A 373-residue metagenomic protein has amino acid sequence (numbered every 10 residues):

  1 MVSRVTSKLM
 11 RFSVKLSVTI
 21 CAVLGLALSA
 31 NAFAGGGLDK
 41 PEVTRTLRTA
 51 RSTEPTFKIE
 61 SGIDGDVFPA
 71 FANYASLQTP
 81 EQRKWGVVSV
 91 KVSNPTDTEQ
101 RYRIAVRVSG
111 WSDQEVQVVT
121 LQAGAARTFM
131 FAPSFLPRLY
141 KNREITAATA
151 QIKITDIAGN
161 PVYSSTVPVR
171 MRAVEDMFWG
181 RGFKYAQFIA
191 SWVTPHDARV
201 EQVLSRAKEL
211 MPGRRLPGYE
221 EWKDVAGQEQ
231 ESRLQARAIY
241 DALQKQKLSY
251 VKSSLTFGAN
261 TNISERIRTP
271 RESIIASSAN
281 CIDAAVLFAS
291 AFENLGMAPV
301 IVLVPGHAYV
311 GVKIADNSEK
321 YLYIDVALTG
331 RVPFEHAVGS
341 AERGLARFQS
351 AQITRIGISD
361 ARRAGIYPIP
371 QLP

Functional and structural regions predicted by a protein language model:
G37-E81: Low-complexity, acidic Ser/Thr/Pro/Gly-rich terminal tails and inter-domain linkers that flank the onset of structured
Q82-S89, T146-T149: Short, solvent-exposed loop/turn segments enriched in Ser/Thr/Gly
K91-T96: Asparagine-centered strand-capping/turn motif at beta-strand->loop junctions
D97-V106: Short, hydrophobic/aromatic beta-strand segments
R107-E144: Intrinsically disordered, low-complexity Pro/Gly/Ser/Thr-rich segments with frequent PxxP/GP/PP motifs and embedded
E115, F135-G180: Terminal connector regions
A190-A276, S318: Secondary-structure boundary elements
A279-R355: Hydrophobic/aromatic-rich core segments of domains that either
